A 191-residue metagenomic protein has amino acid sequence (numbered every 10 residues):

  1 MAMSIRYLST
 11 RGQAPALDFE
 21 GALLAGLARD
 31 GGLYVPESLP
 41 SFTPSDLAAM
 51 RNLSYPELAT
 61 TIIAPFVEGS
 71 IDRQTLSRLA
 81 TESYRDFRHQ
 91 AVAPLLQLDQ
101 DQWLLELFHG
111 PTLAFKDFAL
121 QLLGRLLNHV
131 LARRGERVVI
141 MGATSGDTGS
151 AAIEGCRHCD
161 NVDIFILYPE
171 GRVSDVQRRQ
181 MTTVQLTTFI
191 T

Functional and structural regions predicted by a protein language model:
A2-T191: PLP-dependent amino-acid enzyme catalytic core
